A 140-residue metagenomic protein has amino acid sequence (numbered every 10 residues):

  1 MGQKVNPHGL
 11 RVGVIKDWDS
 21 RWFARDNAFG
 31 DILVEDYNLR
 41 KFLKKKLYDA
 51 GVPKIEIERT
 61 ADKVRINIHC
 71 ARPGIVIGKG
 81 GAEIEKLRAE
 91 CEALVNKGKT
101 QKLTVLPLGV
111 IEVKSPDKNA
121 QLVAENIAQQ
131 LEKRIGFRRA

Functional and structural regions predicted by a protein language model:
M1-A140: RNA-contacting regions in translation and RNA-metabolism proteins, encompassing KH/S1 modules where present
